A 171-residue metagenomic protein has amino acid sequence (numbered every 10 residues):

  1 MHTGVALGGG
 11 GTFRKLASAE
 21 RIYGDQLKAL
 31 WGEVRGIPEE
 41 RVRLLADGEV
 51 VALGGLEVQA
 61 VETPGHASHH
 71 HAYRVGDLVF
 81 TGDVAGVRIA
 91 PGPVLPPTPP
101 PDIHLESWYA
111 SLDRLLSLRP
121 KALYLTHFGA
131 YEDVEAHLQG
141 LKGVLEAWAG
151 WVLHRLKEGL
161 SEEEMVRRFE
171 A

Functional and structural regions predicted by a protein language model:
M1-V50: Active-site HxH/HxHxD metal-binding segment of metal-dependent hydrolases
F13-L16, P93-P96, L138-G140: Short, glycine/charged-enriched secondary-structure capping and boundary segments
K15, H104-S107, V144: Short acidic-hydrophobic sequence patches enriched in Asp/Glu that either
A17-R21, D113-A122, A130-A171: Accessory terminal helices/loops
A29-R35, V84-P97, A147-G150: Active-site-proximal loop/helix segment associated with metal-binding centers of metalloenzymes
E57-E62, S68-E135: Metallo-beta-lactamase
